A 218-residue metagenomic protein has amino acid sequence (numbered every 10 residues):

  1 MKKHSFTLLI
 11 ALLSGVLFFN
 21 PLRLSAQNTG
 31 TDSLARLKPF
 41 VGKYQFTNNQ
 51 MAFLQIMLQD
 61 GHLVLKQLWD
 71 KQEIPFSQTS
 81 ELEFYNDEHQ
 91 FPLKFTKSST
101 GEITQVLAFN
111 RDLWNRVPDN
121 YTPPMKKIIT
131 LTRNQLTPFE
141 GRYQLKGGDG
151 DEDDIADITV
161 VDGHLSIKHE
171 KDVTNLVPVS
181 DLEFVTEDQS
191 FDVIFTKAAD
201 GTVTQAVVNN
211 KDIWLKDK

Functional and structural regions predicted by a protein language model:
M1-T29: Bacterial Sec-dependent N-terminal signal peptides
A26-K218: Peripheral terminal and inter-domain segments
